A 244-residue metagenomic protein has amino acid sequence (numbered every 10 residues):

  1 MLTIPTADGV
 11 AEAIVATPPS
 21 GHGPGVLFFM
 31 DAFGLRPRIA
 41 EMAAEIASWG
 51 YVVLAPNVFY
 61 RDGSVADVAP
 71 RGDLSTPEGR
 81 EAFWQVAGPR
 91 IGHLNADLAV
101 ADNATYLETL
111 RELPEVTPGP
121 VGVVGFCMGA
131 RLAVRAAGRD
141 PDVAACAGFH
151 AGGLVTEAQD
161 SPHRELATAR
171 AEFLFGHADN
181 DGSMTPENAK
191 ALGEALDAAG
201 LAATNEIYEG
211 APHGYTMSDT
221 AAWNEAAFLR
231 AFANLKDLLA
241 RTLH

Functional and structural regions predicted by a protein language model:
M1-H244: N-terminal cap/leader regions of alpha/beta-hydrolase-fold enzymes, predominantly small-molecule hydrolases
